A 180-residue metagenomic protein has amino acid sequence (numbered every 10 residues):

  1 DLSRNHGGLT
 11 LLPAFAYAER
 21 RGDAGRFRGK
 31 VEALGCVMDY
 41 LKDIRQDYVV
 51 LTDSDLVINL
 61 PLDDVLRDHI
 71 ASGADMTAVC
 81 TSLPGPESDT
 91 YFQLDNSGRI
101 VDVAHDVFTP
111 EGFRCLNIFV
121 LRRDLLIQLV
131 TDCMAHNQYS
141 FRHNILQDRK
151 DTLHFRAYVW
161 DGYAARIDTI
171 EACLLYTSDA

Functional and structural regions predicted by a protein language model:
D1-L175: Unchanged
Y176-A180: Conserved small/polar residues in nucleotide/adenosyl-binding loops
